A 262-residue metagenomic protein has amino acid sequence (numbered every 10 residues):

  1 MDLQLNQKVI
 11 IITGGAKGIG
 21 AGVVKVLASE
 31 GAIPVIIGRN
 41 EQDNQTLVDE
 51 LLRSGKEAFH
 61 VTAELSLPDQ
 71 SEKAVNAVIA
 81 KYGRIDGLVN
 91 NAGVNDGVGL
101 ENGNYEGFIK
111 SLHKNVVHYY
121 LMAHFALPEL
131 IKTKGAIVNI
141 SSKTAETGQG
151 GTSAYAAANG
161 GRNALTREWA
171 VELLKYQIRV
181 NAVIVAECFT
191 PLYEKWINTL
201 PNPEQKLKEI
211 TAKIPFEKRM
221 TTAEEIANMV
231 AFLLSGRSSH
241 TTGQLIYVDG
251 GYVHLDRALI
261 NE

Functional and structural regions predicted by a protein language model:
G14-G18: Conserved glycine-rich cofactor-binding loop
V89, L174, R179, T241-G243: Short, small/polar-rich loop/turn modules that mediate ligand/substrate recognition or access, typified
G99-L112, I210-T211: Substrate-binding pocket helix/loop in short-chain dehydrogenase/reductase
A123, A158, T166: Active-site helix of classical SDR
P128, V171-K175, S239: Alpha-helical segment proximal to the catalytic Tyr-Lys
S142: Residue(s) in the substrate-gating loop at a strand-loop-helix junction that position the organic substrate next
T147, A231, T242-E262: Short C-terminal tail/terminal secondary-structure segment of NAD(P)H-dependent dehydrogenase/reductase domains
